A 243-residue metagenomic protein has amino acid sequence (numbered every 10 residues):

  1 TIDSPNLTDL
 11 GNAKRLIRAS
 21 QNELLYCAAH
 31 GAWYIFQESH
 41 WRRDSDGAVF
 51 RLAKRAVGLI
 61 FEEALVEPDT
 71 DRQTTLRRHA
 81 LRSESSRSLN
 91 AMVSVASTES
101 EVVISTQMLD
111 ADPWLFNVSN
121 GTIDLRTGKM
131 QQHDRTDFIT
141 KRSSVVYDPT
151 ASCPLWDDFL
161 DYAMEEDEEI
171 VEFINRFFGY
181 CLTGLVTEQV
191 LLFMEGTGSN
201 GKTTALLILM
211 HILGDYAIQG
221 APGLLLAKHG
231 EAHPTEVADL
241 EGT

Functional and structural regions predicted by a protein language model:
T1-V145: Intein modules and their embedded homing endonuclease domains
E23-G47, L109, L115, T122-E241: P-loop NTPase catalytic core of nucleic-acid-dependent motor ATPases
